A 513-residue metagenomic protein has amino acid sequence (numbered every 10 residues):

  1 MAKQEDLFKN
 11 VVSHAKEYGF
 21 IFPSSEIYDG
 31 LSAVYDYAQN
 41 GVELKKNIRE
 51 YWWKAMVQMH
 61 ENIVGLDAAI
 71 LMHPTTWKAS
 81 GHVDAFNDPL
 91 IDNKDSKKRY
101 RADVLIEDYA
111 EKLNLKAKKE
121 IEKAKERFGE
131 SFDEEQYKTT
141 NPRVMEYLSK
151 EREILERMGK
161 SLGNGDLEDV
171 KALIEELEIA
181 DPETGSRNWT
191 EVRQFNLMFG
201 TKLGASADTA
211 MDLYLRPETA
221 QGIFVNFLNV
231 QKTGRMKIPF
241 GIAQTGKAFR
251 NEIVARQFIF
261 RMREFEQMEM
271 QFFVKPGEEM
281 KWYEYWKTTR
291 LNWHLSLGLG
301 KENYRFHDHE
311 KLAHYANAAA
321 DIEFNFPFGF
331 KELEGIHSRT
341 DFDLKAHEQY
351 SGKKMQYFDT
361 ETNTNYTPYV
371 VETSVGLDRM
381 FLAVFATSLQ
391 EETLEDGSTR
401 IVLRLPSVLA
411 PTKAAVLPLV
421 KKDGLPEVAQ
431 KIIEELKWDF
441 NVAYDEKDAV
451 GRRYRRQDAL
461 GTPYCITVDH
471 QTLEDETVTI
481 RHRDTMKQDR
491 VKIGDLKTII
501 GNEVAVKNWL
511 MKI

Functional and structural regions predicted by a protein language model:
M1-I513: NTP/phosphate- and nucleic-acid-binding module
